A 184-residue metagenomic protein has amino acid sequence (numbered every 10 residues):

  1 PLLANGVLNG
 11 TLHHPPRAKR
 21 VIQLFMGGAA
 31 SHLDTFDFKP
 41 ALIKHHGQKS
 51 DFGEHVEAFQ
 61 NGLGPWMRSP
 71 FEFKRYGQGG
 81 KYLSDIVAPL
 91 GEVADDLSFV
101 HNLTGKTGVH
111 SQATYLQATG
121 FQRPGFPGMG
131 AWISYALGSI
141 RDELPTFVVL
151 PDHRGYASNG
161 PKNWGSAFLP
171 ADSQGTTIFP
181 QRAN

Functional and structural regions predicted by a protein language model:
P1-N184: Ligand-binding pockets and gating/stacking loops
